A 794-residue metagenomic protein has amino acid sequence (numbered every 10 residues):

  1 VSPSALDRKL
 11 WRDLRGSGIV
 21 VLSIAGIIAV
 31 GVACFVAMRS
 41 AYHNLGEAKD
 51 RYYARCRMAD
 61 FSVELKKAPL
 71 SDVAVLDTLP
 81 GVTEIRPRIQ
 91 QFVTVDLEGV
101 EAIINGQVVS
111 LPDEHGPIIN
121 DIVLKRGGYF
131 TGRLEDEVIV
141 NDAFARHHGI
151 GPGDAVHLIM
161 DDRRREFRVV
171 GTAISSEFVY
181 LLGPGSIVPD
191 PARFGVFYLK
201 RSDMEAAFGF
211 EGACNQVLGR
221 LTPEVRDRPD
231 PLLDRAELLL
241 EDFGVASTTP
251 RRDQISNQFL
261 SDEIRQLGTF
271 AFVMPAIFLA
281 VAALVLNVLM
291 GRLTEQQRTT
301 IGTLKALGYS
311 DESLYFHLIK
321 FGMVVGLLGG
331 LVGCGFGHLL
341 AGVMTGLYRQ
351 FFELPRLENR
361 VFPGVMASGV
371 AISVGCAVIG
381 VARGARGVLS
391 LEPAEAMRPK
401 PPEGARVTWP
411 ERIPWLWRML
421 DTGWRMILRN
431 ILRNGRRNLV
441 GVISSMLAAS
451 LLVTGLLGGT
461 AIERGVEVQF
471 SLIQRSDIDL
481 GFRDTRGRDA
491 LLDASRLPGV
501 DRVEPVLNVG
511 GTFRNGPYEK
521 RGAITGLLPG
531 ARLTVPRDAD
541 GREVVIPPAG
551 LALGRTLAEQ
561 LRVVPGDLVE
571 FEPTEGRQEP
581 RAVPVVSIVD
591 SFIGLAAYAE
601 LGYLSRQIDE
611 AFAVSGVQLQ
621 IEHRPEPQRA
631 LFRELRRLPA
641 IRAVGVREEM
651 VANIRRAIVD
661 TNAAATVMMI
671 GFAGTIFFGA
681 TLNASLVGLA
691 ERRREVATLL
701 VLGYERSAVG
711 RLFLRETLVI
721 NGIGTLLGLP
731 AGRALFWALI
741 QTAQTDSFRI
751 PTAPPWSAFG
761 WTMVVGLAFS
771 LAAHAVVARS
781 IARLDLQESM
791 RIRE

Functional and structural regions predicted by a protein language model:
V1-A280, R292, D311-E312, Q469 (+4 more regions): Membrane transport/envelope proteins' first extracytoplasmic loop
V1-F35, L293, S310-D311, I319 (+6 more regions): N-terminal Sec/SRP start-transfer signal
S4, L391-T408, A782-E794: Short cytosolic juxtamembrane segments of multi-pass membrane proteins
A54-K66, D421-P548, A552-T556, V564-D567 (+2 more regions): Juxtamembrane segments of multi-pass membrane proteins
G268, L284-V325, A680-G722: Interfacial "coupling" helices/loops that link adjacent transmembrane helices in transporter permeases
A280-R292, T299-G302, M323-P355, G364-S390 (+3 more regions): Small-residue-rich transmembrane alpha-helices
V506, V614-I621, L631-T752, A758-W761 (+3 more regions): C-terminal transmembrane helical bundles of large multi-pass transporters and their helix-start/helix-kink determinants
